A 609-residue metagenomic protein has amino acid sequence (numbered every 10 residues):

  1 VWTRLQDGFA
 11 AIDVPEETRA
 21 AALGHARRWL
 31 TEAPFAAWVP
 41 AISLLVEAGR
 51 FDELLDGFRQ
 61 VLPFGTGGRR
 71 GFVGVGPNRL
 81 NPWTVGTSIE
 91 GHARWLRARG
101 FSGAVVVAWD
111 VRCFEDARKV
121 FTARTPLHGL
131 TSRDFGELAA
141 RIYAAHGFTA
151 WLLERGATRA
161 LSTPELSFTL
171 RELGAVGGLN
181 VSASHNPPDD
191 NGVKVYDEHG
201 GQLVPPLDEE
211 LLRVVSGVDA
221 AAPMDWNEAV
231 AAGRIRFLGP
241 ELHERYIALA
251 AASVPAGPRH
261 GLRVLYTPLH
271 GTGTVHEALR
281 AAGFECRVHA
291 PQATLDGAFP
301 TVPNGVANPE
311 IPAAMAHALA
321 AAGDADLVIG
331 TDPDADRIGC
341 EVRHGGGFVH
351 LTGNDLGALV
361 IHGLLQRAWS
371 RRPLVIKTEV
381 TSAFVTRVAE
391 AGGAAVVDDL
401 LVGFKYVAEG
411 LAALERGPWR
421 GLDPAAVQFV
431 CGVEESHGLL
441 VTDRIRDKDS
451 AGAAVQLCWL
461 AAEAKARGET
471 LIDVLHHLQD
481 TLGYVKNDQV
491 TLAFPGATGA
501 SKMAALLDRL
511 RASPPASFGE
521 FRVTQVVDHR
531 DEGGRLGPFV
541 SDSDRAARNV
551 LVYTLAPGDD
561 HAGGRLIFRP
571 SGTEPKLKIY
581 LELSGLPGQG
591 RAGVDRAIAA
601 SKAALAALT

Functional and structural regions predicted by a protein language model:
E17-R141, I235-L262, I567: An N-terminal, well-structured beta->alpha segment
W29, A33, E53-L62, N191-A314: Gly/Ser/Thr-enriched, mixed-charge loops and adjacent short helices that form phosphate/oxyanion-binding elements
F58-N81, A183-N186, P268-A278, P333 (+3 more regions): Conserved phosphate/anionic-ligand binding catalytic regions in large, soluble enzymes, centered on
V111-D190, R280-G339: N-terminal small/polar loop signature for handling phosphorylated ligands or for N-terminal nucleophile
D116-A140, T163-S167, D189-V195, A231 (+9 more regions): Short acidic, glycine/serine/threonine-rich loops at helix termini
T163-D219, V306-G330, A335, C340 (+4 more regions): Phosphate/diphosphate-binding loops
Q202-P205, V288, G347-A368, G452-Q456: Gly/Ser/Thr-rich active-site loops/lids in small-molecule metabolic enzymes that frequently grip phosphoryl groups
A325-L327, G347, R367, R371-R569 (+3 more regions): Phosphate-binding and adjacent anionic-ligand microenvironments
